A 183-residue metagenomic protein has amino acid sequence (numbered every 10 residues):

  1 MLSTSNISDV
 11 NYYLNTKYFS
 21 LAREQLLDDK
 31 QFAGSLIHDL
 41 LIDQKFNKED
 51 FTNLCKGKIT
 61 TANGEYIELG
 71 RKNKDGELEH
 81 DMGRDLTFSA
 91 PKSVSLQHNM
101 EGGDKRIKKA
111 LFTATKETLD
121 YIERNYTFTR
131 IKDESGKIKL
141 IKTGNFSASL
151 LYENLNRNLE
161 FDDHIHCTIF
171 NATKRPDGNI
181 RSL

Functional and structural regions predicted by a protein language model:
M1-D163, T168-L183: Intrinsically disordered, flexible peripheral segments
